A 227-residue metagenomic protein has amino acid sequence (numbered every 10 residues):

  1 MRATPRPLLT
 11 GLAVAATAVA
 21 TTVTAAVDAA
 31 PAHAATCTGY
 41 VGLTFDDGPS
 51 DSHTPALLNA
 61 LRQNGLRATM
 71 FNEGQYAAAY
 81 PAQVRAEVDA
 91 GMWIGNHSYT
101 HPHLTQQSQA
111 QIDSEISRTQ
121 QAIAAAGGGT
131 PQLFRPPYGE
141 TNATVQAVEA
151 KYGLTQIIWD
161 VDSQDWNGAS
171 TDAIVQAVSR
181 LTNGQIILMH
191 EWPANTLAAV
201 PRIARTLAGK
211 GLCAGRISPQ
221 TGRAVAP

Functional and structural regions predicted by a protein language model:
M1-A34: Secretory targeting and sorting signals
H33-Q107, Q111-I112, A122, G222: Active-site beta->alpha N-cap acidic-glycine motif
A35, N64, A77-A79, N195-P227: C-terminal domain-boundary segment and adjacent tail
V41-T44, A68-N72, W93-S98, Q132-P136 (+3 more regions): Structural recognition of the beta-strand scaffold that forms the well-ordered cores of secreted hydrolase catalytic
G48, E73-Q75, Y99, P137-G139 (+3 more regions): Active-site beta-loop-alpha junctions enriched in small/polar residues
G48-P55, A78, Q106, A110-D113 (+4 more regions): Soluble non-cytosolic domains of exported or imported proteins
L58-T69, W93, P102, Q109-N142 (+2 more regions): CE4/NodB-like, metal-dependent polysaccharide N-deacetylase domain that modifies extracellular/periplasmic N-acetylated
T130, E140-R180, L212-R223: His/Asp/Glu-enriched short active-site or ligand-binding loop at hydrolase and phosphoryl-transfer sites
